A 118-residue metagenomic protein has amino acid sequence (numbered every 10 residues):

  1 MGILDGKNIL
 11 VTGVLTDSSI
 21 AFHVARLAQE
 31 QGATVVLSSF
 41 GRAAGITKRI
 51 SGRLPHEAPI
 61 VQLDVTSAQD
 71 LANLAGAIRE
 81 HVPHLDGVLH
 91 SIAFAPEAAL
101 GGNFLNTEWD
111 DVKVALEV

Functional and structural regions predicted by a protein language model:
G2-L37: Canonical Rossmann dinucleotide-binding motif of NAD(H)/NADP(H)-dependent dehydrogenases/reductases, specifically
S19, G45, E97-A99: Glycine/Thr-rich phosphate-binding loops of Rossmann-like dinucleotide-binding domains
Q31, L54-H56: Short, structured coil segments at secondary-structure junctions
F40-A43: Residues in the short beta-alpha loop(s) of Rossmann-like NAD(P)-binding domains
I46-R53: Short, aromatic/basic amphipathic alpha-helical patches
S51, P59-A72, G76-P83, G87-L116: Conserved mid-core segment of classical short-chain dehydrogenase/reductases
